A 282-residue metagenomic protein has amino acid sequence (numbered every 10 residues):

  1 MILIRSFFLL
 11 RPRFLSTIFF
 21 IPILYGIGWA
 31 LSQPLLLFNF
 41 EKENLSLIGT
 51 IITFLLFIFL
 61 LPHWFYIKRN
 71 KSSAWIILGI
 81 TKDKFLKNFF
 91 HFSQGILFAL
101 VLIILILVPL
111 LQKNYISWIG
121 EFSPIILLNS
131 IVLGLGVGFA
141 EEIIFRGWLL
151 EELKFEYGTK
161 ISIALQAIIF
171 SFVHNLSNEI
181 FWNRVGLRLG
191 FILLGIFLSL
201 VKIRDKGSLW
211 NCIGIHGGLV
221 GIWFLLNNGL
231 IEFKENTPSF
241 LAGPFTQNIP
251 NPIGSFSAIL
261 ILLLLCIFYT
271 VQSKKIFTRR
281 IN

Functional and structural regions predicted by a protein language model:
M1-F20: N-terminal membrane topogenic signal
L3-R5, P34-G49, S72-I143, L150 (+2 more regions): Juxtamembrane helix-loop-helix connectors linking adjacent transmembrane helices in multi-pass membrane enzymes
F14-N70, F90-Q94, L128-N129, N251-L260: Alpha-helical transmembrane segments in multi-pass membrane proteins
P22-A30, L100-P109, A167-S177, G217-G229: Aromatic-anchored segments of alpha-helical transmembrane domains
A30, V185-F245: Functionally important transmembrane alpha-helices
I103, L133-G134, G138, G158-N175 (+1 more regions): Small-polar-interrupted transmembrane alpha-helices in polytopic inner-membrane proteins
A140-L165, L200-S208: Membrane-interface helix/loop boundary segments of multi-pass membrane proteins
G217-N282: C-terminal membrane module of polytopic membrane proteins
